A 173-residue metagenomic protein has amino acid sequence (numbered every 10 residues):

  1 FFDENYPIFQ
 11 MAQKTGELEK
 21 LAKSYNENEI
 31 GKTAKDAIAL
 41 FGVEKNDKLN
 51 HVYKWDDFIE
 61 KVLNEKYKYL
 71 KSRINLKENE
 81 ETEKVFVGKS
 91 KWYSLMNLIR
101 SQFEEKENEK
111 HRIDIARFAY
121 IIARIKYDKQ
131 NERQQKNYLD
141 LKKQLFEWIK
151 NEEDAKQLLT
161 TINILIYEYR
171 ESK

Functional and structural regions predicted by a protein language model:
F1-K173: Charged, helix-rich terminal subdomains or tails
